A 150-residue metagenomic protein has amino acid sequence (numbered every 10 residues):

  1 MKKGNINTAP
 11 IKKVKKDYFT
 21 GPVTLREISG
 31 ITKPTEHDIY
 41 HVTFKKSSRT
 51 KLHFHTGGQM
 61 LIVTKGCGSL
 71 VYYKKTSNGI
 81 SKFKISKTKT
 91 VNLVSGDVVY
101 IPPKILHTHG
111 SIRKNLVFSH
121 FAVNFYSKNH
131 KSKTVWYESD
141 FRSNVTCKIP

Functional and structural regions predicted by a protein language model:
M1-H37, K51, K84, T90 (+1 more regions): A short, N-terminal "cap"/entry segment at the start of jelly-roll beta-barrel domains of the cupin/DSBH fold
E27, D38-H55, M60, T76 (+1 more regions): Conserved short histidine dyad/triad with adjacent acidic residue
R49-K51, S69, S95-V99, P103-H109: Histidine-centered metal-chelating micro-motifs
F54-H55, I112-K114: Short glycine/proline-enriched turns and hinge-like loops at secondary-structure junctions
M60, K74-K104: Short acidic-glycine-tyrosine-enriched beta hairpin
L70-Y72, H120: Short hydrophobic/aromatic-rich beta-strand segments that constitute the beta-sheet cores of beta-sandwich/beta-barrel
N115-V135: A short hydrophobic beta-strand segment most commonly corresponding to one strand of the jelly-roll/cupin
